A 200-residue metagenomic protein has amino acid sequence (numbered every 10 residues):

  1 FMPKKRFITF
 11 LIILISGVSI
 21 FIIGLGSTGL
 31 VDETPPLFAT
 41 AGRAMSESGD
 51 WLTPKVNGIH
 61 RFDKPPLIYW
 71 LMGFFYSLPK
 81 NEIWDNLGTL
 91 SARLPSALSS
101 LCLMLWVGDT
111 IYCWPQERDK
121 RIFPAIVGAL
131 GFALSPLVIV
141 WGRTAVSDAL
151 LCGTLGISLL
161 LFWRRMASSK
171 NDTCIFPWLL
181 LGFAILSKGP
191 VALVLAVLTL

Functional and structural regions predicted by a protein language model:
M2-L200: Membrane-integral, polyisoprenol-dependent glycosyltransferases of the GT-C/oligosaccharyltransferase superfamily
